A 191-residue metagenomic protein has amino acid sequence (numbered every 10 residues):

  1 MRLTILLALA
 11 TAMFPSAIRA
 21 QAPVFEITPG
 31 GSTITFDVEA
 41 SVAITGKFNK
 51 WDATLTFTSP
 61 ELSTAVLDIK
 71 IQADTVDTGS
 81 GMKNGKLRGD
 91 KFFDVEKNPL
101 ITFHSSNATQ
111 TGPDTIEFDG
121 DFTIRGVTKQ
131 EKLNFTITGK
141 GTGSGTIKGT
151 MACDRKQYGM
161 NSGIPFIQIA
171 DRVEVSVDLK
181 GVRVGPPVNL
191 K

Functional and structural regions predicted by a protein language model:
T4-M13: Sec-dependent N-terminal signal peptides
F14-A20: Sec/Tat signal peptide C-region and signal peptidase I cleavage site
A20-K191: Low-complexity, acidic/polar, glycine-enriched regions of mature
